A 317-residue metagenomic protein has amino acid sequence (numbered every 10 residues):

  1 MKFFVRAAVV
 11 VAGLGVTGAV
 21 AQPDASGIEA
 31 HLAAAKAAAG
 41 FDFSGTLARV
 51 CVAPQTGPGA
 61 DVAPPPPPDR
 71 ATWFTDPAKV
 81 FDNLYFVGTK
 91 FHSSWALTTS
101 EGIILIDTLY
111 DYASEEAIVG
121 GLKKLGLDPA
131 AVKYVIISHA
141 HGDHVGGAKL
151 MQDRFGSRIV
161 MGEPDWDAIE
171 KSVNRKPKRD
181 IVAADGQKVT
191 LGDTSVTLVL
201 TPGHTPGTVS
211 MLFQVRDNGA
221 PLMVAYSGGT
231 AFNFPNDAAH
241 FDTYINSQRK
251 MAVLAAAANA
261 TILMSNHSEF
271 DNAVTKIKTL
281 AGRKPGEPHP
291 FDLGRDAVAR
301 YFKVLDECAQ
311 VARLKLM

Functional and structural regions predicted by a protein language model:
M1-R6: Positively charged n-region of N-terminal signal peptides that target proteins for export
A7-G15: Bacterial N-terminal signal peptides
V20-G102, M317: Zn-dependent metallo-beta-lactamase
D24-A34, Y112-E116, G120-T190, G282-R283 (+2 more regions): Active-site HxH/HxHxD metal-binding segment of metal-dependent hydrolases
R70-L125, P129, S210-F232: Conserved beta-strand hairpin/beta-sheet module of binuclear metal-dependent hydrolase folds, prominently
K79-Y85, G186, T194-T197: Short, hydrophobic/aromatic-rich segments at coil-to-beta transitions
N83, L97, D107, H139 (+5 more regions): Divalent metal-coordination and catalytic microenvironments
I103, Y110-A113, K178, K188-T190 (+1 more regions): Metallo-beta-lactamase
